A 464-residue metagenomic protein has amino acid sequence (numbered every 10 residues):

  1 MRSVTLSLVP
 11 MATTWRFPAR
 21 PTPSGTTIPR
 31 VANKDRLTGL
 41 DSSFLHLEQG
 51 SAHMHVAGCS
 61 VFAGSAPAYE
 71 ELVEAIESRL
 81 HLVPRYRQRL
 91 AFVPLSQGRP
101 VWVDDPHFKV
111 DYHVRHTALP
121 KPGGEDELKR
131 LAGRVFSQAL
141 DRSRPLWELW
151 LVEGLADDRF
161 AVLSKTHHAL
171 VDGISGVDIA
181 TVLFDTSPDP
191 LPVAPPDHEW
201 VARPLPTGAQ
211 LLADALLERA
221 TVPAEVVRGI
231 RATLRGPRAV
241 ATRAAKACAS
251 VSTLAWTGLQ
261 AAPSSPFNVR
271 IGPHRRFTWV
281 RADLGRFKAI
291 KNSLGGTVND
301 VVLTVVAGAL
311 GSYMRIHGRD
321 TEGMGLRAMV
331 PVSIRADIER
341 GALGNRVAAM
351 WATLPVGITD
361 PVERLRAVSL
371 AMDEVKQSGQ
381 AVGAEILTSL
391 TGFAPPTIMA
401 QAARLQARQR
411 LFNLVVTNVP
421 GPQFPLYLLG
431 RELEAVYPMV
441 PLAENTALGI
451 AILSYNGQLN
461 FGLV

Functional and structural regions predicted by a protein language model:
R2-S7, A12-R16, R20, S24-T26: Low-acidity, Ser/Thr- and Arg-rich intrinsically disordered low-complexity segments
F17, G25-L40, E48-H53, A57-T446 (+1 more regions): Soluble acyl-CoA-dependent acyltransferase catalytic core bearing the H(X)4D motif
